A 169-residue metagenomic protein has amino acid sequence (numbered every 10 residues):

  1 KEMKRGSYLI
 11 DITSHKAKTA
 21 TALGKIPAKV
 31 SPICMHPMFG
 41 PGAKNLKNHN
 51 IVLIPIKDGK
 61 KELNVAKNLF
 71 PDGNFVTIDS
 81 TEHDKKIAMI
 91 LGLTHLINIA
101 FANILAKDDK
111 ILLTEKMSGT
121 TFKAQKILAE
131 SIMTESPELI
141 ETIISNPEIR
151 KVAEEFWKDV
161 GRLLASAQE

Functional and structural regions predicted by a protein language model:
K1, R5, K25-A28: Secondary-structure boundary motif
E2-T19: ADP-ribose/adenylate-binding Rossmann-like module
G6, G24, G40-G42, G59 (+5 more regions): Residue-identity detector for glycine
S14-I78, I87: Rossmann-fold dinucleotide-binding core
F75-E169: An accessory alpha-helical subdomain
